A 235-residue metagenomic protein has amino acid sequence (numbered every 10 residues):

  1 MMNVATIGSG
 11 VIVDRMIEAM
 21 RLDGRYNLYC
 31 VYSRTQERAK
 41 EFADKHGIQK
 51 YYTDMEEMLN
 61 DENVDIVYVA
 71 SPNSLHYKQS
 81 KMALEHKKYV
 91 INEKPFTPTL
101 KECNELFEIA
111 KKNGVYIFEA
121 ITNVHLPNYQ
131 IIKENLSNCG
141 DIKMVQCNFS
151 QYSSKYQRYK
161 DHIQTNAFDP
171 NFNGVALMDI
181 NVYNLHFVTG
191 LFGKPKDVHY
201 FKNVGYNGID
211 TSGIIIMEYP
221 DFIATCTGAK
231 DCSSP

Functional and structural regions predicted by a protein language model:
M1-H46: N-terminal Rossmann-like dinucleotide-binding module
T6, M16, H46-I109: Beta-loop-alpha module in the N-terminal Rossmann-like domain of NAD(P)-dependent dehydrogenases, especially those
Y26-C30, D65-V67, I117, G174: Short active-site oxyanion
T35, V124-H125, N148-S154, K202-Y206 (+1 more regions): Glycine-rich beta-alpha junction loops
E105-T122, D141-M144: Rossmann-fold dehydrogenase core element
N123-K196: Predominantly a Rossmann-like dinucleotide-binding segment in NAD(P)-dependent oxidoreductases
L185-P235: Contiguous beta-strand/loop segments that form the cofactor/metal-binding neighborhood of enzyme cores
